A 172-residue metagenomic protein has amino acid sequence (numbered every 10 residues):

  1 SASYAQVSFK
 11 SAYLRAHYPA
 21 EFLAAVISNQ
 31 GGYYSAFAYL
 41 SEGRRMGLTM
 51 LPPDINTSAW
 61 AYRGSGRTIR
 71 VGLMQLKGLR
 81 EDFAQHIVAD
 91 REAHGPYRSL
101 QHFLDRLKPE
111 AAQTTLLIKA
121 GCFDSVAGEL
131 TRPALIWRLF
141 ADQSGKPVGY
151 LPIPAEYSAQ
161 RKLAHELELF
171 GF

Functional and structural regions predicted by a protein language model:
S1-F172: Noncatalytic, beta-rich nucleic-acid-contacting surfaces in large DNA/RNA-processing enzymes
